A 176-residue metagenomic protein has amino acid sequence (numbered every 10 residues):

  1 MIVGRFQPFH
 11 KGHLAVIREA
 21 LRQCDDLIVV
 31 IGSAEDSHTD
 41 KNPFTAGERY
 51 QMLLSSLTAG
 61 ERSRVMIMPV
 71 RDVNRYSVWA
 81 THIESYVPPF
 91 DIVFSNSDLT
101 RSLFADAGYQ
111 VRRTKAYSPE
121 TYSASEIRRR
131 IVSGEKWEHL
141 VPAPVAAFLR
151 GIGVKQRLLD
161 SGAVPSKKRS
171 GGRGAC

Functional and structural regions predicted by a protein language model:
M1-C176: Nucleotidyltransferase catalytic core that binds NTPs
